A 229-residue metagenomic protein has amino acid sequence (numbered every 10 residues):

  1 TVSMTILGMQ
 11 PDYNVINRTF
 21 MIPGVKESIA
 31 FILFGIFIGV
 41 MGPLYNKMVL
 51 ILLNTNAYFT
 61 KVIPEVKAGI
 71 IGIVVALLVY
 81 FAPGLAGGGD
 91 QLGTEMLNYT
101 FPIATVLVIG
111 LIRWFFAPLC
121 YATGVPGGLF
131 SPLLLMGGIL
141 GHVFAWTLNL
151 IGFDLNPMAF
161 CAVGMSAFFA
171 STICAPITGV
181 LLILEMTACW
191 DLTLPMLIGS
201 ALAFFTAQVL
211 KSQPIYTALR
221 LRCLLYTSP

Functional and structural regions predicted by a protein language model:
T1, L133-T147, A162-A167, S200-L202: Hydrophobic alpha-helical segments within and immediately flanking transmembrane helices of multi-pass membrane proteins
L7-G84: Core mid-bundle transmembrane helix pairs that form the ion/substrate translocation pathway in diverse multi-pass
E27, F31, P64-G72, T105 (+4 more regions): Residue-level signature of transmembrane alpha-helical entry/exit and packing/kink sites in multi-pass membrane
S28, I32, I36-V40, V143 (+3 more regions): Hydrophobic transmembrane alpha-helical segments of multi-pass transport and channel proteins
Y45, V49, G199, A203-L219: Membrane-helix cytosolic exit motif
L50-D154: Helix-loop-helix hairpins and the membrane-proximal interhelical loops of multi-pass alpha-helical transport proteins
G93, T123-L140, F153-A162, F169 (+1 more regions): Short, non-helical or kinked segments that cap or interrupt transmembrane helices
Y226-P229: Conserved small/polar residues in nucleotide/adenosyl-binding loops
